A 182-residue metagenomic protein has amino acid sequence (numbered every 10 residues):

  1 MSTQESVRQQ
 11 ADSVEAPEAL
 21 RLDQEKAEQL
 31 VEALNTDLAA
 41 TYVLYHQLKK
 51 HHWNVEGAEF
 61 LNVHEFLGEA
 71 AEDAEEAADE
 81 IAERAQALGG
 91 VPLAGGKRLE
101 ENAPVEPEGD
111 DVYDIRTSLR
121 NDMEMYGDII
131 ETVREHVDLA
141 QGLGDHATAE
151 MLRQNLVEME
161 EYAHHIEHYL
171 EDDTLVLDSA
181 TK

Functional and structural regions predicted by a protein language model:
M1-L20: Acidic, low-complexity proline/glycine-rich segments
E15-D37, I115: Disorder-to-helix initiation segments
R21-Q29, V43-E69, T132-A147: Helix-loop segments that flank and shape redox-cofactor active sites
E28-L38, Y42, H64, G68-A71 (+4 more regions): Short amphipathic alpha-helical segments with heptad-repeat character
L38, Y45, H52, A71 (+6 more regions): A structural signal for well-ordered alpha-helices, especially hydrophobic packing surfaces of coiled-coils
K49, V55-R98, Y169: Conserved alpha-helical segments that form or flank metal/cofactor-binding pockets of metalloenzymes
K97-V157: Acidic/histidine-rich alpha-helical segments that form the ligand environment of transition-metal centers
E150-V176, T181: Short, contiguous alpha-helical
